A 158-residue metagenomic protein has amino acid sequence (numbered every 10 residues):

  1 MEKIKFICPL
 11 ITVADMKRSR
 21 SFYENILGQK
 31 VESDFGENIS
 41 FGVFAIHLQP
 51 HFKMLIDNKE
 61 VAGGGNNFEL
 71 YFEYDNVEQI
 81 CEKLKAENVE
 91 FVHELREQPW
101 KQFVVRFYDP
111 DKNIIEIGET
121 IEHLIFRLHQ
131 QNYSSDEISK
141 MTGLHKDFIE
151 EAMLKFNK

Functional and structural regions predicted by a protein language model:
M1-K17, F68-L70, T120-K158: N-terminal beta-strand motif that seeds the catalytic metal site of vicinal oxygen chelate
E2-T12, S40-F41, A45, Q49 (+1 more regions): Compact recognition or signaling/catalytic modules
I7, F35, N66, K101: Exposed loop/turn and edge beta-strand positions of beta-sandwich/beta-sheet ligand-binding modules
L10, K30-E37, R96, L124: Conserved catalytic-core motifs of GNAT/GCN5-like acyltransferases
A14-M16, L70-I114, Q131, M141-L154: Vicinal oxygen chelate
D15-K30: Amphipathic alpha-helical segments
Q29-G64, I114-E119: Conserved short beta-strand elements that form part of the metal-binding/catalytic scaffold of enzyme active sites
N38-G42, E69, V89: Acidic (E/D-rich), amphipathic helical modules within compact regulatory domains
